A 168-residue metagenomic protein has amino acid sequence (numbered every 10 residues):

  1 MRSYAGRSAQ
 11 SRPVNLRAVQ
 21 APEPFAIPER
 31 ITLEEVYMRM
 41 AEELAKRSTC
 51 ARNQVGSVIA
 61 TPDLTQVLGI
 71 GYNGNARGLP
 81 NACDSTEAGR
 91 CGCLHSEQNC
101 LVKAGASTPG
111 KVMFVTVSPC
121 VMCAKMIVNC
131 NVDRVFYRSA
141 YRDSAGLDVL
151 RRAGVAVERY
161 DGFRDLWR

Functional and structural regions predicted by a protein language model:
M1-R168: Zinc-dependent deaminase catalytic domain
